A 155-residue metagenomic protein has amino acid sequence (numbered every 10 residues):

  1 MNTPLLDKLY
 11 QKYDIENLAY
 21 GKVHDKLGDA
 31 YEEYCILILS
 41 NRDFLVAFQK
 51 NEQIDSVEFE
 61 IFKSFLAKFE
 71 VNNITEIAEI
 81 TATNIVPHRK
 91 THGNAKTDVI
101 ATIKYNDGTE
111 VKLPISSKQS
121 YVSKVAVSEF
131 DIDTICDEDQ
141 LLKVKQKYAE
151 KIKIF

Functional and structural regions predicted by a protein language model:
P4-D7, Q11-I135: Catalytic centers of nucleases
K124-F155: Acidic, metal/cofactor-coordinating or nucleic-acid-engaging core segments within structured domains
